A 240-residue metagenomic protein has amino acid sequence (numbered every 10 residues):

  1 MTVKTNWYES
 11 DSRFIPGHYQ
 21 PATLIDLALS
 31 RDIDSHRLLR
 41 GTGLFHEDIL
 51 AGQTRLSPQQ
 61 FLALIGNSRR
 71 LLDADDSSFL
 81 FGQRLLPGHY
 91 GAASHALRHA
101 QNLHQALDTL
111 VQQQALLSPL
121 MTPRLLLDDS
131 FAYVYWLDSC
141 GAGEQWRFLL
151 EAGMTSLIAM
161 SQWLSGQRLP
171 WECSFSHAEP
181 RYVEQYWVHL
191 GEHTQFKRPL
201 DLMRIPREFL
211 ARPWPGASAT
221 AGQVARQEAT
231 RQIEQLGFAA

Functional and structural regions predicted by a protein language model:
M1-S130: N-terminal low-complexity or simple alpha-helical regulatory segments that function as activation/interaction modules
R13, G17, T54, A96-H99 (+4 more regions): Alpha-helix initiation/capping motif
G17, L86, L103, L150 (+2 more regions): Generic alpha-helical segment signature
Q20, G43-L44, G88-F209: N-terminal regulatory/effector-sensing and dimerization cores that precede helix-turn-helix DNA-binding domains
Q185-A240: Extended mid-to-C-terminal alpha-helical interaction segments
